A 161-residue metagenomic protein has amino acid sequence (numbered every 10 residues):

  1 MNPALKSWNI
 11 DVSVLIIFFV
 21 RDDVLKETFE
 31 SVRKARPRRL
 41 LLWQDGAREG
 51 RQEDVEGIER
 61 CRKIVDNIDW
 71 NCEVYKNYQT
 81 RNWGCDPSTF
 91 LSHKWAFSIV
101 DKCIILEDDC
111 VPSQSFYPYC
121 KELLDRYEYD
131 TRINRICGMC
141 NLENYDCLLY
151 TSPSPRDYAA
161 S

Functional and structural regions predicted by a protein language model:
M1-E30: N-proximal low-complexity "stem/linker" segments adjacent to membrane-targeting elements
V14-I16, L42, I105, R135: Structural beta-sheet core signal
A35-Y75: Acidic donor-binding segment of Leloir-type glycosyltransferases
R81-S88: A short, glycine-/small-residue-rich helix N-cap motif at loop->alpha-helix starts within glycosyltransferase
F90-K102: Active-site nucleotide-sugar/metal-binding loop of Leloir-type enzymes
D101-V111: Short beta-strand-to-loop acidic/aromatic patch adjacent to the donor-nucleotide binding site
Y117-L149: Conserved donor NDP-sugar-binding/catalytic core segment of glycosyltransferases
Y150-S161: Single conserved hydrophobic/aromatic residue that forms the stacking wall/gate of nucleotide- or nucleobase-binding
